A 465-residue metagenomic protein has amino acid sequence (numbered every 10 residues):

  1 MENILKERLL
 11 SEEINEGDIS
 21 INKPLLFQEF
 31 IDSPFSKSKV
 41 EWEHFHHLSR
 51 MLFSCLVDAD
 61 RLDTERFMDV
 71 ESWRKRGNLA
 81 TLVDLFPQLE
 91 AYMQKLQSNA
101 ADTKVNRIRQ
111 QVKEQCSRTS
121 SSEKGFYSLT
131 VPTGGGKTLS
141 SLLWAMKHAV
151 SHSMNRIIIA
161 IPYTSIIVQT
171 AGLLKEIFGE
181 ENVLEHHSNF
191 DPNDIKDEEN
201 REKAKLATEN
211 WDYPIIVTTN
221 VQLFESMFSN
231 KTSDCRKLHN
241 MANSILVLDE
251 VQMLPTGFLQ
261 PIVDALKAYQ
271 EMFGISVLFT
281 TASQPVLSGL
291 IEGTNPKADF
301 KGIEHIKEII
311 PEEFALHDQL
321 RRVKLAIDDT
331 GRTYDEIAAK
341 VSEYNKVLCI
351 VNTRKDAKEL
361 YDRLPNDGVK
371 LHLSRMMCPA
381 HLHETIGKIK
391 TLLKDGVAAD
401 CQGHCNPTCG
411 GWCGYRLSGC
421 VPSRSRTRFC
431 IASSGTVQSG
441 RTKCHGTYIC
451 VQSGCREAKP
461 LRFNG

Functional and structural regions predicted by a protein language model:
M1, A399, C430-G465: Conserved segment of the helicase C-terminal RecA-like domain
M1-A91: Accessory nucleic-acid engagement/destabilization modules that flank
E123-A145: Walker A/P-loop
M154-F178, H187-F190, V286, R354: Conserved Walker A/P-loop ATP-binding site and its immediately adjacent core in helicase/helicase-like ATPase domains
R156-I167, K340-P365, K370-S374: Conserved strand-helix element at the start of the C-terminal RecA-like helicase core
G179-F228: Inter-Walker segment of RecA-like/P-loop motor cores
E185-N200, N352-D356, K370-K390, H404-G410: Conserved helicase motor
S283-E343: Interdomain hinge/linker at the junction between the two RecA-like core domains of SF2 helicases
